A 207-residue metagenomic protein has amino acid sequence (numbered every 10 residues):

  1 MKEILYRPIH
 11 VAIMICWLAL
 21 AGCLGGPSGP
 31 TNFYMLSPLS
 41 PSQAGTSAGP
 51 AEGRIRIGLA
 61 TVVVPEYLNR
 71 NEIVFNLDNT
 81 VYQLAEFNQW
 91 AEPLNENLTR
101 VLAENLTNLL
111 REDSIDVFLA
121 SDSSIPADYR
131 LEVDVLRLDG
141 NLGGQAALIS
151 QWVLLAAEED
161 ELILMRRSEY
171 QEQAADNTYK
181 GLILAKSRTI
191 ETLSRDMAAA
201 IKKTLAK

Functional and structural regions predicted by a protein language model:
K2-I13: Bacterial N-terminal signal peptides that target proteins for export
A19-G22: C-terminal motif of bacterial Sec signal peptides marking the signal peptidase cleavage site
G25-A44, G53, L109-E159, A175: Surface-exposed short loop/turn segments
G53-S123: N-terminal segment of the mature soluble domain
V81-Q89, E158-T192: Short secondary-structure boundary motifs at beta->alpha junctions and helix caps
L184-K207: Compositionally biased, intrinsically disordered linkers/stalks adjacent to structured regions
